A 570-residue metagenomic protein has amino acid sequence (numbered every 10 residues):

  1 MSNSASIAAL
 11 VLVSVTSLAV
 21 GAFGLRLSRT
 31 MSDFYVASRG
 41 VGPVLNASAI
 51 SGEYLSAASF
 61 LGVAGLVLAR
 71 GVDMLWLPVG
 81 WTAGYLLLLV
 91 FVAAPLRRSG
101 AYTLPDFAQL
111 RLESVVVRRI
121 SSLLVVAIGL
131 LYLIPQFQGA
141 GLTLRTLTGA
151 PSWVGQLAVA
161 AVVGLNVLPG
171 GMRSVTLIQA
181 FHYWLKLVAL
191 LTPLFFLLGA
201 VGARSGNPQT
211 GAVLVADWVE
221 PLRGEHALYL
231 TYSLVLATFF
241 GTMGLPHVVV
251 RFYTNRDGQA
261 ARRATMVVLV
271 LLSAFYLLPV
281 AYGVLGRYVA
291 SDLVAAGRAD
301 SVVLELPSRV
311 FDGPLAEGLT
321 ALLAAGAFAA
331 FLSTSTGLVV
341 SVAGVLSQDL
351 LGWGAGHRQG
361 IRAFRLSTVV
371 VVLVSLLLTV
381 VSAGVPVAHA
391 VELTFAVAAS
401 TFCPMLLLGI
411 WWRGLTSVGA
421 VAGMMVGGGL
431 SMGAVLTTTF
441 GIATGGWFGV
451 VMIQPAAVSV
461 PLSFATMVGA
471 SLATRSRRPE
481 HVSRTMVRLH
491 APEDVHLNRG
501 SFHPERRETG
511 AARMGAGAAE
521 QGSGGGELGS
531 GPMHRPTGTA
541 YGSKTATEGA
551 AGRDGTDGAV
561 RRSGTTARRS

Functional and structural regions predicted by a protein language model:
M1-G510, A567-S570: Membrane-embedded helix-loop-helix hairpins and adjacent transmembrane boundary segments in multi-pass transporters
A491-S570: Long, low-complexity, intrinsically disordered cytosolic termini of multi-pass membrane proteins
